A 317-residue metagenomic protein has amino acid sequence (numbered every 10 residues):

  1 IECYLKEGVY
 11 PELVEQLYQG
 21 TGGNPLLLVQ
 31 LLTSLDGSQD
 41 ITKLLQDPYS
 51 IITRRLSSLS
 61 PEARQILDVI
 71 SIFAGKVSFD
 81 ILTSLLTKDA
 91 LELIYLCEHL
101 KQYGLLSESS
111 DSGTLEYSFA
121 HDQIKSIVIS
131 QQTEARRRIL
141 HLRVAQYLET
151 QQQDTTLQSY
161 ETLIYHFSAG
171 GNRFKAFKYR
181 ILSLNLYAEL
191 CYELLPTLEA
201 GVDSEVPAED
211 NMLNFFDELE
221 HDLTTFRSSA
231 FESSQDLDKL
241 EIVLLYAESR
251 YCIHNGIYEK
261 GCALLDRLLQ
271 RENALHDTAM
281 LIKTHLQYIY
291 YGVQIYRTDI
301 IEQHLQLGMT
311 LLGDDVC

Functional and structural regions predicted by a protein language model:
C3-N214: Short secondary-structure boundary elements
A74, Q158, G171, C191 (+5 more regions): Short helix-adjacent coil turns
V77, L140, S159-T162, Y179 (+3 more regions): The tetratricopeptide repeat
F79-D80, Q235-M280: A short, hydrophobic/aromatic-rich structural module that often spans a beta strand with its adjoining loop
E98, A135-L142, T155-Y160, L194-P196 (+3 more regions): Helix-turn-helix repeat elements of alpha-solenoid scaffolds
I127, Y165-G170, S183-L186, A200-M212 (+3 more regions): Tandem amphipathic alpha-helical repeat scaffolds
E149-T156, M212, D222-L240, Q270-L281 (+1 more regions): Flexible helix-coil transition and linker loops at the boundaries of alpha-helical arrays
K260, L265-C317: A generic tandem-repeat structural signature
